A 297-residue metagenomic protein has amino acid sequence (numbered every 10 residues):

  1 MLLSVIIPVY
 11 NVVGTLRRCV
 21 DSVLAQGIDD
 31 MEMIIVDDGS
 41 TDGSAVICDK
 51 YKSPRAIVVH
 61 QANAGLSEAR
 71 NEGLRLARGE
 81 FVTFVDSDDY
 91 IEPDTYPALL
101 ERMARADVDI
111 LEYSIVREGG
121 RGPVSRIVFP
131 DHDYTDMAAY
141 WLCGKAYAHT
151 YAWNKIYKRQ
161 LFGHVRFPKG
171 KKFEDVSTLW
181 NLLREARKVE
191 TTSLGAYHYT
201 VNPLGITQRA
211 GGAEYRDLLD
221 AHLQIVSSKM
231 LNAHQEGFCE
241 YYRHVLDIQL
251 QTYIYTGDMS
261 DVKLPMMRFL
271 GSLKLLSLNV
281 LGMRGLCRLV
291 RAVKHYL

Functional and structural regions predicted by a protein language model:
N11-A25: Short, well-formed alpha-helical segments that are part of the catalytic scaffolds of diverse glycosyltransferases
R17, M31, T41-K50, H60 (+2 more regions): Acidic helix N-cap motif at the loop->helix transition within catalytic regions of sugar-transfer enzymes
S22, D29, D37-V46, A62-A64 (+1 more regions): A conserved acidic beta->alpha catalytic loop
Q61-A77: Glycine-rich, basic loop-to-helix element that forms the pyrophosphate-binding segment of sugar-nucleotide handling
L66, S87-N181, E185-E190, L204-A213: Donor-binding/catalytic cores of nucleotide-activated saccharide and glycerol-phosphate transferases/polymerases
V82: Short aromatic/hydrophobic "clamp" motif used to bind/position activated sugar donors
A196-P203, R209-E236, I248-L270: Catalytic core of nucleotide-sugar-dependent glycosyltransferases
Y255-L297: Membrane-interface aromatic/basic loop that binds lipid-linked glycans or pyrophosphate carriers, typified by
